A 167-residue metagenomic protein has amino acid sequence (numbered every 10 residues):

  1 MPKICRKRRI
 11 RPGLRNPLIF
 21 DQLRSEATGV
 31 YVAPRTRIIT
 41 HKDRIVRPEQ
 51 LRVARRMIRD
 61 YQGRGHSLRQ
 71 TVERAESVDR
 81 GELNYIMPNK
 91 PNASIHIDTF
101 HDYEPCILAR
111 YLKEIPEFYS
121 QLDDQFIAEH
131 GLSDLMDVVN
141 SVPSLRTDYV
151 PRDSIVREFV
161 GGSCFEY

Functional and structural regions predicted by a protein language model:
M1-K7, T28: Loop/turn-to-beta-strand initiation segments
P12-Y167: Conserved NTP phosphate-binding and transfer environment spanning the P-loop NTPase/kinase superfamily
